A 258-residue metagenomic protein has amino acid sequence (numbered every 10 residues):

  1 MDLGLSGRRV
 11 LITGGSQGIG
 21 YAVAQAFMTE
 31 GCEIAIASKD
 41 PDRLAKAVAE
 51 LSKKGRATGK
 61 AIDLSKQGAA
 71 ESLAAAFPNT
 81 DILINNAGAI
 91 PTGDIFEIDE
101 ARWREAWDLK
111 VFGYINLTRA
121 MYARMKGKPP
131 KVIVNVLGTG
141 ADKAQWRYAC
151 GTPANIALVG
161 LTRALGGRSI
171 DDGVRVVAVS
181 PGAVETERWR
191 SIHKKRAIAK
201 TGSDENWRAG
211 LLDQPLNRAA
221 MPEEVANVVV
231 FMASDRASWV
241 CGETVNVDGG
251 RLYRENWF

Functional and structural regions predicted by a protein language model:
S16-G18: Conserved glycine-rich cofactor-binding loop
D94-I95, R102-W107, G210: Substrate-binding pocket helix/loop in short-chain dehydrogenase/reductase
A123, G167-R168, S238: Alpha-helical segment proximal to the catalytic Tyr-Lys
V134-A157, T162-D171, A183-V184: Catalytic loop of short-chain dehydrogenase/reductase
I170, R175, V240-G242: Short, small/polar-rich loop/turn modules that mediate ligand/substrate recognition or access, typified
T201-G202, Q214-V225: A conserved structural motif in NAD(P)-dependent oxidoreductases
V230, C241-F258: Short C-terminal tail/terminal secondary-structure segment of NAD(P)H-dependent dehydrogenase/reductase domains
